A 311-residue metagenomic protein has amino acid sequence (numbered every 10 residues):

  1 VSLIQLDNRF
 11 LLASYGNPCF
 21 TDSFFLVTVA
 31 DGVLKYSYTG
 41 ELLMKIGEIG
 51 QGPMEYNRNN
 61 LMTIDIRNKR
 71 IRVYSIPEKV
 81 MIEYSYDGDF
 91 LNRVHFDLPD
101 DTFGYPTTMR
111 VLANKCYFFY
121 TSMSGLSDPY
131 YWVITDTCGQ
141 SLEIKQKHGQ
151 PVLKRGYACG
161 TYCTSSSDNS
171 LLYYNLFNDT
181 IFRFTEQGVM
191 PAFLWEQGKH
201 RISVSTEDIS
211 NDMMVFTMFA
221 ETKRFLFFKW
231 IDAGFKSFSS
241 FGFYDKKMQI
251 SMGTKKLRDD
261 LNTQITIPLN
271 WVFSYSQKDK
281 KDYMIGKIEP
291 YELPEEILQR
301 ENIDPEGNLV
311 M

Functional and structural regions predicted by a protein language model:
S2-D31: Beta-strand-rich domains and repeat architectures in extracellular enzymes and scaffolds, especially beta-propellers
D7-F10, S14, Y36, E41-N68 (+1 more regions): Blade-loop segments of beta-propeller domains
R9-F10, G47-M54, F96-F103, H148-L153 (+2 more regions): Short coil/turn segments at the loop-to-beta-strand junctions that recur within blades of beta-propeller repeat folds
A13-N17, N57-T63, D101-V111, K154-C163 (+2 more regions): Repeated scaffold domains used in trafficking and secretory/extracellular systems, primarily beta-propellers
S23-V29, K69-S75, N114-G125, S166-F182 (+2 more regions): Short beta-strand elements that form the blades of beta-propeller/WD-repeat-like and other beta-sheet-rich scaffold
R58, Y74-P129, E143-P151: Asp-box/WD-like beta-propeller blade repeats and closely related beta-sheet repeat scaffolds
K79-I82, G125-V133, N178-F182, G234-G242 (+2 more regions): Structural motif
F193-D212, K246-D279: Conserved blade-ending motifs and adjacent loop-strand segments that build the rim/top face of beta-propeller domains
